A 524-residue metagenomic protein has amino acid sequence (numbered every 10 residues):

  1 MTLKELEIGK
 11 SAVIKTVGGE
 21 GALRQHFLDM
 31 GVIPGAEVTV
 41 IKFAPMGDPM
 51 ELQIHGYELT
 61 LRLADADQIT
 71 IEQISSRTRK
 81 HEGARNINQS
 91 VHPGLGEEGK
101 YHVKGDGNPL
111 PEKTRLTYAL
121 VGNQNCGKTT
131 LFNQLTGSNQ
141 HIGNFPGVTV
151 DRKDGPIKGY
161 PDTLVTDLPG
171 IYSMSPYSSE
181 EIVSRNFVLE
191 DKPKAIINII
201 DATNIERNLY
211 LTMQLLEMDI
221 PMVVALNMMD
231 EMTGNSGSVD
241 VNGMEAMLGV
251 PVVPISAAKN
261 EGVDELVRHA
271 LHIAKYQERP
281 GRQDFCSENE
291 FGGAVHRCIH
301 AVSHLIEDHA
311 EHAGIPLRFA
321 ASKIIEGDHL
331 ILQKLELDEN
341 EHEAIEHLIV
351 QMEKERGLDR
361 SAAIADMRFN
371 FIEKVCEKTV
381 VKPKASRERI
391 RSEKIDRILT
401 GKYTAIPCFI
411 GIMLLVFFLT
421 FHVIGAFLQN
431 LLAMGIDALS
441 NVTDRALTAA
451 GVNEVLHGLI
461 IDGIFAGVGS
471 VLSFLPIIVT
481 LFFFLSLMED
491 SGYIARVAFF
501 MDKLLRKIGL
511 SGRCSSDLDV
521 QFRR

Functional and structural regions predicted by a protein language model:
M1-K80: Compact, glycine-rich, soluble single-domain proteins
S90-S173: Conserved G1/Walker A P-loop phosphate-binding module
K158-Y160, V183-V252: Conserved C-terminal guanine-recognition region of P-loop GTPase G domains, centered on the G4
M232-S287: Canonical P-loop GTPase G-domain recognition
R282-D359, A363-E373: Long, well-ordered amphipathic alpha-helical subdomains in the mid-to-C-terminal portions of large enzyme subunits
H347-V381, S386-D396, N430-L472: Interfacial loop/helix-cap signal at membrane boundaries in integral membrane proteins
R387, L399-F409, C514: Membrane-interface helix starts
F421-S516: Membrane-embedded alpha-helical segments and adjacent helix-loop junctions characteristic of multi-pass solute
